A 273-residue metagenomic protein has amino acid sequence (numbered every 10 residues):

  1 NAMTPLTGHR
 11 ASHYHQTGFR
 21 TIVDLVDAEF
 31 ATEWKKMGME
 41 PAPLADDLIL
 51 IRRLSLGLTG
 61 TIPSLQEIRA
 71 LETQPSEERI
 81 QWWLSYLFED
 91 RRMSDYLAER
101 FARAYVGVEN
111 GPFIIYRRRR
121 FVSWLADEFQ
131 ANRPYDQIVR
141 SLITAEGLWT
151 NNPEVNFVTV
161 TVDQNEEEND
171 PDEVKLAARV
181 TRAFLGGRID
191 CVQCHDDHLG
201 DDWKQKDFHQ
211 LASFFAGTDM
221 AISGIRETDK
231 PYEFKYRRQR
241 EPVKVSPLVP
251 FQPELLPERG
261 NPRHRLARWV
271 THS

Functional and structural regions predicted by a protein language model:
A2-P253, G260-A267, S273: Short, structured secondary-structure elements that scaffold catalytic or ligand/cofactor-binding regions
